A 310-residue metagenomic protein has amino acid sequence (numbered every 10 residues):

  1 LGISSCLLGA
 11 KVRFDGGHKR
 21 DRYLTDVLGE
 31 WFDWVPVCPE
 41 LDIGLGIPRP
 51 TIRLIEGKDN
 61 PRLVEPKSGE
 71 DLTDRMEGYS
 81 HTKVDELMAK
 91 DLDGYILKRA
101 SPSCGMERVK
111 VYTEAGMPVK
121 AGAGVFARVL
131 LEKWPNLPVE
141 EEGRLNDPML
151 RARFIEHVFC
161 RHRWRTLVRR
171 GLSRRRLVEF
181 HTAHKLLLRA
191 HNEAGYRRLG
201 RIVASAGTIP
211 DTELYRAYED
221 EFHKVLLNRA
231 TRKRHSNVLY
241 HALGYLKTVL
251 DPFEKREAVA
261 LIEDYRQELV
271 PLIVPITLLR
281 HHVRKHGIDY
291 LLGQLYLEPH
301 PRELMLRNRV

Functional and structural regions predicted by a protein language model:
L1-L7: Short, hydrophobic/glycine-enriched beta-strand segments
L8-G16: Short N-terminal binding/cap micro-motifs at the start of the first secondary-structure element
G17-V35: Short catalytic helix/loop segments, enriched in acidic residues and glycine and frequently bearing histidine
P39-N60: Short, surface-exposed acidic-centric catalytic microdomains
R53-L72, K110-K120: A charged helix-plus-loop insertion that forms the helical arch/lid used to bind and gate nucleic-acid substrates
S68-K90: Glycine-rich anion/phosphate-binding loops
K83-V168: Internal, conserved structured core segments that host functional sites
V139-V310: Acidic, Ser/Pro/Thr-rich low-complexity regulatory regions and the short amphipathic helical interaction modules they
